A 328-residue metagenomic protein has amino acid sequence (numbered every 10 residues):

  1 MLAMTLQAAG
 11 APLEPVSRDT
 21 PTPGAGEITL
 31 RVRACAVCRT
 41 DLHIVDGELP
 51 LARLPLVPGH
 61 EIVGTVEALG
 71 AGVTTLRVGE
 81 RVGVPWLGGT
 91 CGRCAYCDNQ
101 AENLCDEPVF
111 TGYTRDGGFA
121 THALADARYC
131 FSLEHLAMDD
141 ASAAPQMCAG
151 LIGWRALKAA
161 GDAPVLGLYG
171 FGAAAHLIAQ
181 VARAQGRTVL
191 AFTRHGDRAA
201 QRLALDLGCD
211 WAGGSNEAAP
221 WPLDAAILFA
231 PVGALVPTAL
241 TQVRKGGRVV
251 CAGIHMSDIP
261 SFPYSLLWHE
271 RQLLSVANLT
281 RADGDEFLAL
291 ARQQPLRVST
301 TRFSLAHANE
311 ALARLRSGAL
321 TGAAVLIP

Functional and structural regions predicted by a protein language model:
M1, A184, P237, R281-P328: C-terminal hydrophobic helical "lid"/dimerization subdomain of Rossmann-like NAD(P)H-dependent oxidoreductases
A8, D19-T20, R53-G59, T111-R115 (+2 more regions): Short Gly/Pro-enriched turn/cap motifs at secondary-structure boundaries
P21-C35, E48-A95, E134-L136: Glycine-rich beta-strand-centered segment in the early N-terminal region that forms part of a ligand/cofactor-binding
V82, A137-E217: Mid-domain Rossmann-like dinucleotide-binding core that forms the NAD(H)/NADP(H) cofactor-binding site
T90-Y169: NAD(P)H dinucleotide-binding glycine-rich loop of Rossmann-like/cofactor-binding domains, especially the beta1-alpha1
A218-A226: A short acidic, Gly/Pro-enriched loop at the edge of an enzyme's catalytic core that lines a small-molecule cofactor
V232-R297, P328: Glycine-rich phosphate-binding loop and adjacent beta-alpha segment of Rossmann(oid) nucleotide-cofactor-binding
